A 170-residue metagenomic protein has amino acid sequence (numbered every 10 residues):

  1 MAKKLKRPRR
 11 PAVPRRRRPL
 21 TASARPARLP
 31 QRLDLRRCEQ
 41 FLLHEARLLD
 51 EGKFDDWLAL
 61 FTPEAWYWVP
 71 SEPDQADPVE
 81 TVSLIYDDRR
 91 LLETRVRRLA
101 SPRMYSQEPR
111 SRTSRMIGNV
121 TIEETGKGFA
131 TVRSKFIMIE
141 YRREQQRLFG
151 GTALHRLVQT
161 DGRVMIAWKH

Functional and structural regions predicted by a protein language model:
M1-S23: Short Lys/Arg-rich cationic patches that frequently serve as NLS/NoLS or arginine-rich RNA/DNA-binding motifs
R15-P63: Short, low-complexity N-terminal intrinsically disordered segments enriched in polar/charged residues
P30-L33, E80, Q145: Conserved aromatic-histidine-acidic binding/catalytic patches
R36-Q40, S83, R90, L148: A generic "alpha-helical surface" signal
E45, W57, L92, V132 (+1 more regions): Hydrophobic pocket/interface hotspot
E45-R47, R103-R110, R142-E144: Short helix-to-loop capping/linker segments positioned immediately adjacent to catalytic or ligand/cofactor-binding
P63-R133: A solvent-exposed, acidic/Ser-Thr-rich amphipathic alpha-helical stretch
S114, T121-H170: A beta-strand edge to alpha-helix "cap/lid" segment located at domain peripheries
